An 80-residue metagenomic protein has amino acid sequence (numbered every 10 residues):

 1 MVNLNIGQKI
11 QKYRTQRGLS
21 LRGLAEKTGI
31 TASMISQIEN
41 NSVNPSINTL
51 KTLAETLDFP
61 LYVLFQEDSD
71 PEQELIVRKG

Functional and structural regions predicted by a protein language model:
M1-N5: A detector for short, charged/polar N-terminal pre-domain segments
Q8-A25: Short basic helix-loop element that most often maps to the first helix and adjoining turn of HTH DNA-binding modules
A32, S36-G80: Internal alpha/beta loop-helix hairpins
